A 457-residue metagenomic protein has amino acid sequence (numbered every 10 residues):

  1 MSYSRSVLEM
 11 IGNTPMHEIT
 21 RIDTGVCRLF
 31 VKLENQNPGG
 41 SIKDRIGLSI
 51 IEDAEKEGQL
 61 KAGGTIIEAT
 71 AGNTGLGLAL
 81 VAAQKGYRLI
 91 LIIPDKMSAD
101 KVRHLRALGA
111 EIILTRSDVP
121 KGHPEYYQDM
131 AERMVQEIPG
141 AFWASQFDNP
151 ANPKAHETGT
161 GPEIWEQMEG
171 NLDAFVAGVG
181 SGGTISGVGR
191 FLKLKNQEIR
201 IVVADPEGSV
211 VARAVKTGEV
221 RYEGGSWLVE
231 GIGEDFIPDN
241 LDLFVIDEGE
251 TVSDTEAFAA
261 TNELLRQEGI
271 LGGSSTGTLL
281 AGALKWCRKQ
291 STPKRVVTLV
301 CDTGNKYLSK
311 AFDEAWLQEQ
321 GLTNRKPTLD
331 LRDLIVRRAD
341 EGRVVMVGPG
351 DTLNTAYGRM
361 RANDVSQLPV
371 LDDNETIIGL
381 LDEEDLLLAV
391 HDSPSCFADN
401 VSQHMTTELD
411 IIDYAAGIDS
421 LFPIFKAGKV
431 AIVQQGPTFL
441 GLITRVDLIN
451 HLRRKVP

Functional and structural regions predicted by a protein language model:
M1-D333: PLP-dependent amino-acid enzyme catalytic core
E207, E268, D373-N374, G436: Residue-level recognition of short loop/turn positions
V245, T328-V344, D351, F397-L409: Bateman (tandem CBS) regulatory domains
V345-D364, L371-D372, V390, D410-K429 (+2 more regions): The conserved cystathionine-beta-synthase
I378-L386, A431, L440-L448: Short hydrophobic beta-strand motif reused across regulatory alpha/beta modules
